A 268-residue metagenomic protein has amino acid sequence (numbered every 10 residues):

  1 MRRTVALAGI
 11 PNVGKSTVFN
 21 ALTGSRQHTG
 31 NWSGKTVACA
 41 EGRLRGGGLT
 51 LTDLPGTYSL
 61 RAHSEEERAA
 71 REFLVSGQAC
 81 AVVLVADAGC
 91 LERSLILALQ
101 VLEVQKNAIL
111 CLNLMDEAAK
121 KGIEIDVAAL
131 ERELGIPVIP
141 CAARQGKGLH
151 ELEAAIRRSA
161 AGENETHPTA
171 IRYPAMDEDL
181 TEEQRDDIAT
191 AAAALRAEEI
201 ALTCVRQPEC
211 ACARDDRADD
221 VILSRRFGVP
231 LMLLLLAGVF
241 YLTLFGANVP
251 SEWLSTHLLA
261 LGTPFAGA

Functional and structural regions predicted by a protein language model:
M1-H63, S76-G77: Conserved G1/Walker A P-loop phosphate-binding module
G42-R45, A69-I139: Conserved C-terminal guanine-recognition region of P-loop GTPase G domains, centered on the G4
D116-P168: Canonical P-loop GTPase G-domain recognition
Q184-R206: Extended, hydrophilic extramembrane loops/domains of integral membrane proteins
L202-D216, L258-A266: Short, membrane-interfacial amphipathic segments enriched in basic
C210, R214, I222-M232: Membrane-interface helix starts
M232-Y241: Hydrophobic core segments of alpha-helical transmembrane domains in multi-pass membrane transport and ion-translocation
L242-A268: Interfacial/capping segments of alpha-helical transmembrane domains
